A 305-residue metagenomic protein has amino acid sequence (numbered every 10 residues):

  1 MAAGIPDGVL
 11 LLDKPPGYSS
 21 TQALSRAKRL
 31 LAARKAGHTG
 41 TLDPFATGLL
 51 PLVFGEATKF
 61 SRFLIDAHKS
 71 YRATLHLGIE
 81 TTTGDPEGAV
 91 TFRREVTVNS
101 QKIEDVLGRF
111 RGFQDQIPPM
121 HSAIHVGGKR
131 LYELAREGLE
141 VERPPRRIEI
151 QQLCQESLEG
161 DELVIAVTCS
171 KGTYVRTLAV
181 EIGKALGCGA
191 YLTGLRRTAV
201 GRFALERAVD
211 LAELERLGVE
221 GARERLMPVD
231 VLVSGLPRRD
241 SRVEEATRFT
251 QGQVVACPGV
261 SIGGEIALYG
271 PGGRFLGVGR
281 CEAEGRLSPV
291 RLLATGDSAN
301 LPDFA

Functional and structural regions predicted by a protein language model:
M1-K171, V175-V209: Catalytic cores of RNA-modifying enzymes
M1-L42, A46, A67, L107 (+3 more regions): Accessory RNA 3′-end/elbow-binding domains used by RNA modification enzymes
